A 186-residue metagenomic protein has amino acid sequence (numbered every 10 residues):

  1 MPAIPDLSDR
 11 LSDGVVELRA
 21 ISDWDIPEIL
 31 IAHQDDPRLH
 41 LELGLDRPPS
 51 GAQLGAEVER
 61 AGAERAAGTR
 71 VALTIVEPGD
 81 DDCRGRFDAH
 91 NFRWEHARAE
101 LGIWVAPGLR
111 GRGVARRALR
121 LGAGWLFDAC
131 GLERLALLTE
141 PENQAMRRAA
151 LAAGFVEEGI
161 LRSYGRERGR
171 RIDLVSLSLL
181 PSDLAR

Functional and structural regions predicted by a protein language model:
M1-E28, A32-P37, A72, V76-R186: Acyl-donor (CoA/ACP) binding surface of acyl/acetyltransferases
R38-R60, V71: Conserved GNAT-fold acetyl-CoA-binding loop/helix
E57-E64, G108, W125: Solvent-exposed, charged/polar functional surfaces in cytosolic regulatory/catalytic domains
A63-G68, F155: Short loop/turn motifs at secondary-structure junctions and domain boundaries
